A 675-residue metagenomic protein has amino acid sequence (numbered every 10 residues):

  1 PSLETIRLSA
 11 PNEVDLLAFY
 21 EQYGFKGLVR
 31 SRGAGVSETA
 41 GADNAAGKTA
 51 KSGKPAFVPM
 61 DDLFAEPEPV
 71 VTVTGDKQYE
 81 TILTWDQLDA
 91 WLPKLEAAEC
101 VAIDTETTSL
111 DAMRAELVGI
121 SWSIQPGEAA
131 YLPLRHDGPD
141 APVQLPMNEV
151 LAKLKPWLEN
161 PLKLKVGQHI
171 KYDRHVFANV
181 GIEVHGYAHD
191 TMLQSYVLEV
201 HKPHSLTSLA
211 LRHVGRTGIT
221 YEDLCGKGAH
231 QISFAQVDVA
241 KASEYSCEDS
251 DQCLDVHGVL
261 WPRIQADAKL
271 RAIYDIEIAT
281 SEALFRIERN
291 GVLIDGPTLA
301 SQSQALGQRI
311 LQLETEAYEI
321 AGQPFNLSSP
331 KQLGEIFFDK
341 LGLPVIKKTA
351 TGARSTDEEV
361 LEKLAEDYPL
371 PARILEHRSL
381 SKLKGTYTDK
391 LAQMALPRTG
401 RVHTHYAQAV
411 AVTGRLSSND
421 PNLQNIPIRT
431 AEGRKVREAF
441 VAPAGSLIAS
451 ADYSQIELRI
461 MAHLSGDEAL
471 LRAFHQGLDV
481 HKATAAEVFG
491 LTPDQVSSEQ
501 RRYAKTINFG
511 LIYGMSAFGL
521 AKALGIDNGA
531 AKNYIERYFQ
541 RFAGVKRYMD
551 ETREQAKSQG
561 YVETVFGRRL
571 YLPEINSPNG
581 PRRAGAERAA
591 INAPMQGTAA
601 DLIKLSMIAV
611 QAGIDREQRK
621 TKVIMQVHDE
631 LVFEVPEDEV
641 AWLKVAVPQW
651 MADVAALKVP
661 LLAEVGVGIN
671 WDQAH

Functional and structural regions predicted by a protein language model:
P1-D140, E159, Y196, H201 (+15 more regions): Conserved "right-hand" nucleotidyltransferase catalytic core of DNA-directed polymerases
L3-S9, V610-V665: C-terminal structured "cap/appendage" subdomains that terminate the fold
A102, L162-I170, I448-S450: Acidic beta-strand-to-loop metal/phosphate-binding motif
A141-P142, V197-L198, Q393-P397, L470-R472 (+3 more regions): Short, contiguous acidic/charged loop-to-helix segments that flank catalytic cores in large enzymes
P146-L162: Short, basic/hydrophobic alpha-helical segments
E183-E199, S208, H213, G477-H481: Conserved beta-strand -> loop -> alpha-helix junction used to position metal-binding or nucleic-acid-contacting
I232-A235, E282, R286-R289, P344 (+7 more regions): Conserved catalytic core of nucleic-acid polymerases
A444, Q455-D494: Basic, low-complexity segments
